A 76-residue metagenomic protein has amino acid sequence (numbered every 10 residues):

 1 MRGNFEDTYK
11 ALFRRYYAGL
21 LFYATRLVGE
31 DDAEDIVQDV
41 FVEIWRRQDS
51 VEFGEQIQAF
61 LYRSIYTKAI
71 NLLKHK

Functional and structural regions predicted by a protein language model:
R2-K10, L21-D39, D49-E52: Short, charged helix-capping/linker segments at alpha-helix termini
L12-Y16, L20, I65: Hydrophobic/aromatic residues within well-ordered alpha-helical segments
F22, D35-V42, E55-T67: Structural recognition of an alpha-helix C-terminal capping motif at a helix-to-coil junction
E52, Y66-K76: Arg/Lys-rich amphipathic alpha helix in sigma70-family domain 2
